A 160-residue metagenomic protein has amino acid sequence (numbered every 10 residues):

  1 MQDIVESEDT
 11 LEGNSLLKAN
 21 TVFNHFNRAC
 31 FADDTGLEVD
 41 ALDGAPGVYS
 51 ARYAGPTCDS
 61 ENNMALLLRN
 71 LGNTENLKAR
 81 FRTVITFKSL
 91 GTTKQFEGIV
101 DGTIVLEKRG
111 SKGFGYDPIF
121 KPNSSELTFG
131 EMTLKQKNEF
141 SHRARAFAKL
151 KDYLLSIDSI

Functional and structural regions predicted by a protein language model:
M1-I160: Anionic-ligand binding patches
